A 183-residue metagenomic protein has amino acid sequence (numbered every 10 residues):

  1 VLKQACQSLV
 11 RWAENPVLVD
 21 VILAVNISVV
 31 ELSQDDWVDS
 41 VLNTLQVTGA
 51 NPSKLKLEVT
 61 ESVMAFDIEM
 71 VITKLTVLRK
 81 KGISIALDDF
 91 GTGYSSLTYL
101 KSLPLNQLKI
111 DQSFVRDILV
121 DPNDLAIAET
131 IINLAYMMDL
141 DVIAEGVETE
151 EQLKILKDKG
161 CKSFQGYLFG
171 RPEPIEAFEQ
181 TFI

Functional and structural regions predicted by a protein language model:
V1-M70, G146: Catalytic core of bacterial c-di-GMP phosphodiesterases, primarily the EAL and HD-GYP domains, capturing alpha-helical
V10-E14, K80, D158: Regular, well-ordered alpha-helical segments
S28-D35, K54-E69, K81-I183: EAL-family c-di-GMP phosphodiesterase catalytic domain
K74: Conserved functional hotspot residues or short segments at active or partner-binding sites across diverse domains
V77: Phosphate-binding/switch loop-helix module in NTP-utilizing enzymes
